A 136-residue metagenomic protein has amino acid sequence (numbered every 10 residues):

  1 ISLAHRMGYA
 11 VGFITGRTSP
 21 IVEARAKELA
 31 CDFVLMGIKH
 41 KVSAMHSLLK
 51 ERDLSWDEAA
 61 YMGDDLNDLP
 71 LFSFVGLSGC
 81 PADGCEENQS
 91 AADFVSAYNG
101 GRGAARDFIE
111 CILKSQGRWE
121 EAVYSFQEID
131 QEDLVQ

Functional and structural regions predicted by a protein language model:
I1-R25, L35, F72: Substrate-recognition element of Asp-dependent hydrolases with the DxDx(T/V) motif
I21, E28-L29, F33-L35, V42-Q136: Mg2+-dependent phosphoryl-transfer enzymes with acidic/Ser/Thr/Gly-rich catalytic loops
